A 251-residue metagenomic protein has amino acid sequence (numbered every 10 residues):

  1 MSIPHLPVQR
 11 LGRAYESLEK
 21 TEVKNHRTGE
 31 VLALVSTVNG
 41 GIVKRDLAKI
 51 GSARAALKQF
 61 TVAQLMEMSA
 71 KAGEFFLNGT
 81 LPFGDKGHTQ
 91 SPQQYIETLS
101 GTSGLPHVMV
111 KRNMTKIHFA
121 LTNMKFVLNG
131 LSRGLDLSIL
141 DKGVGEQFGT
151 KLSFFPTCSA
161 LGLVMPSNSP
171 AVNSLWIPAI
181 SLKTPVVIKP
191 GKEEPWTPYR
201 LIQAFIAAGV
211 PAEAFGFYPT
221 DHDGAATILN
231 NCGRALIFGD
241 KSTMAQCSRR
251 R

Functional and structural regions predicted by a protein language model:
M1-Q147: N-terminal Rossmann-like NAD(P)+-binding subdomain of aldehyde/semialdehyde dehydrogenases
R133-R251: Rossmann-like NAD(P) dinucleotide-binding subdomain of oxidoreductase/dehydrogenase enzymes
